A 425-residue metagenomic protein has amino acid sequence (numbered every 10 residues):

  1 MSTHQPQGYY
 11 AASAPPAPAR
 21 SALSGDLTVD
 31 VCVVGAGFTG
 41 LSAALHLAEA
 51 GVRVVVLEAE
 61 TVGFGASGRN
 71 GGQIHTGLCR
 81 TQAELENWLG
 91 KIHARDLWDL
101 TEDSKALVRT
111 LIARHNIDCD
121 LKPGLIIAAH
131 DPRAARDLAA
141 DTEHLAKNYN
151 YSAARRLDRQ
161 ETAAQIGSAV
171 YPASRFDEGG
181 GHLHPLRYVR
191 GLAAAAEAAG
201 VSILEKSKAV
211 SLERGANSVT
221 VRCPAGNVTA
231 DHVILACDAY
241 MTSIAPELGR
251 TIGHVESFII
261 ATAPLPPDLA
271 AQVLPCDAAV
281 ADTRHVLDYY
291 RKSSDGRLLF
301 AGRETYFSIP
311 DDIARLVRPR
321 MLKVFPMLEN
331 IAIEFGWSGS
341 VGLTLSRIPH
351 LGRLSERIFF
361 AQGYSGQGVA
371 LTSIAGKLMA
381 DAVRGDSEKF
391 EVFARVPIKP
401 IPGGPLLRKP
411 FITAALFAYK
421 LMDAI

Functional and structural regions predicted by a protein language model:
M1-V31: Extreme N-terminal leader/targeting segments of oxidoreductases
S2-S13, R80-E86, T110-L125, A129-G191: Flavin (FAD/FMN) cofactor-binding and adjacent substrate-gating region of FAD-dependent oxidoreductase domains
V29-V56: N-terminal Rossmann-like FAD-binding beta1-loop-alpha1 element of flavoenzymes
H46, V62-D120, R136-N148, A271 (+1 more regions): Conserved FAD-binding subdomain of flavin-dependent enzymes
A106, R114-K122, A209-S211, N217 (+2 more regions): Active-site substrate-recognition segment that forms the wall of the catalytic cavity or substrate channel
E143-H144, A169-D231: Helical element adjacent to the flavin cofactor pocket in flavoenzyme catalytic cores
F300, Y306-P310, A314-A424: C-terminal catalytic lobe of FAD-dependent flavoproteins
